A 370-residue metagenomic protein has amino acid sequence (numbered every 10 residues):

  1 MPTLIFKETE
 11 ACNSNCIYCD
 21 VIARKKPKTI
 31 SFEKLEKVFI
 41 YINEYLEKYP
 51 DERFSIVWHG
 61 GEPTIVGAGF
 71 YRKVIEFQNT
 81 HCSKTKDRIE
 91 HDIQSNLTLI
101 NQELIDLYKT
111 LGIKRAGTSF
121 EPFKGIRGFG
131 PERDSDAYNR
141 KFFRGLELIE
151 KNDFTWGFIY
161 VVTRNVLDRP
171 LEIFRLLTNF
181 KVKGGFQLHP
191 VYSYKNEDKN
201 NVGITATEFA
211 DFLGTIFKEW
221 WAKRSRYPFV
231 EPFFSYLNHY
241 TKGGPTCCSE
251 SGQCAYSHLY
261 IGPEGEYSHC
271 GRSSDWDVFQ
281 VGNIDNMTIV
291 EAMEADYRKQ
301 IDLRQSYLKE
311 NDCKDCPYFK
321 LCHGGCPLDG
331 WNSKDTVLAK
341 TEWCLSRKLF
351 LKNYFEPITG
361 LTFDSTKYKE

Functional and structural regions predicted by a protein language model:
P2-K34: Canonical Radical SAM [4Fe-4S] cluster-binding loop centered on the CxxxCxxC motif and its immediate flanking residues
L4, F39-V57, V66-S193: Radical SAM/AdoMet-radical enzyme domain recognition
C12, C16-C19, C254, G265 (+5 more regions): Short cysteine clusters
S14-Y18, K124-G128, K195-D198, G325: Short acidic/His/Gly/Ser-rich catalytic and metal-binding motifs that mark active-site loops of diverse hydrolases
G61-E62: Active-site neighborhood of divalent metal-dependent phosphoester/pyrophosphate hydrolases
F129-A255, Y260-E264, R272-V281: Radical SAM enzyme [4Fe-4S]-AdoMet core and its adjacent flexible, acidic and glycine-rich loops/tails across
D275-E370: Flexible mid-to-C-terminal extensions adjoining Fe-S/redox cofactors in radical SAM and related proteins
